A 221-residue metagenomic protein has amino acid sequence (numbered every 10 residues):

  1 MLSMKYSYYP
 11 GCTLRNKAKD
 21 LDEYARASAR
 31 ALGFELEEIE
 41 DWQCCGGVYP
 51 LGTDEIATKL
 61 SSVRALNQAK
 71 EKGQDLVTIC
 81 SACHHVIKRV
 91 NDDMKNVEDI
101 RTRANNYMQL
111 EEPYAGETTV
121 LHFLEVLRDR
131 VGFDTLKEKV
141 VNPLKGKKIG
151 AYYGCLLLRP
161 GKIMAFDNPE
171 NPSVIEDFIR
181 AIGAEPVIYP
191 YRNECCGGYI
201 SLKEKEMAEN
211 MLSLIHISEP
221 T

Functional and structural regions predicted by a protein language model:
L2-S7: Extreme N-terminal starter segment of soluble prokaryotic enzymes
L14-L21: Short N-terminal binding/cap micro-motifs at the start of the first secondary-structure element
D22-L36, P169-R180: Short catalytic helix/loop segments, enriched in acidic residues and glycine and frequently bearing histidine
E35-E55, L156, A181-M207: Short connector loops at secondary-structure junctions
T53-Q74, M207-L212: Short, structured active-site "lid" loops
D93-E117: Short mixed-charge
N142-D177: Hydrophobic, aromatic-enriched interface-forming segments
I215-T221: Residue-level detector of conserved catalytic or cofactor/ligand-binding positions in enzyme active sites
